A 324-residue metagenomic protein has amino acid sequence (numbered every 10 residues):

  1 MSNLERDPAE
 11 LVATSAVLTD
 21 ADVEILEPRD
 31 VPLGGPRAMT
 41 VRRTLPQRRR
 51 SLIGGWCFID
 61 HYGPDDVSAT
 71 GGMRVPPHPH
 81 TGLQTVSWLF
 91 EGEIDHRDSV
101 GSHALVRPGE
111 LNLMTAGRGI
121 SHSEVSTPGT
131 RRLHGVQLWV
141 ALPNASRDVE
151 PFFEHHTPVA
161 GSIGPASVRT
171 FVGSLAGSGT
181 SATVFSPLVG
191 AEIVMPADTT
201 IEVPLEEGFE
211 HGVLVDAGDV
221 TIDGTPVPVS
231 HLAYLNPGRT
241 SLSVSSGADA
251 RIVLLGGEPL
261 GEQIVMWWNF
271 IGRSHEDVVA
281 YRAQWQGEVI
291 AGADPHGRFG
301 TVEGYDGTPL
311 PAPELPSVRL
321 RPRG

Functional and structural regions predicted by a protein language model:
M1-G324: Jelly-roll (double-stranded beta-helix
